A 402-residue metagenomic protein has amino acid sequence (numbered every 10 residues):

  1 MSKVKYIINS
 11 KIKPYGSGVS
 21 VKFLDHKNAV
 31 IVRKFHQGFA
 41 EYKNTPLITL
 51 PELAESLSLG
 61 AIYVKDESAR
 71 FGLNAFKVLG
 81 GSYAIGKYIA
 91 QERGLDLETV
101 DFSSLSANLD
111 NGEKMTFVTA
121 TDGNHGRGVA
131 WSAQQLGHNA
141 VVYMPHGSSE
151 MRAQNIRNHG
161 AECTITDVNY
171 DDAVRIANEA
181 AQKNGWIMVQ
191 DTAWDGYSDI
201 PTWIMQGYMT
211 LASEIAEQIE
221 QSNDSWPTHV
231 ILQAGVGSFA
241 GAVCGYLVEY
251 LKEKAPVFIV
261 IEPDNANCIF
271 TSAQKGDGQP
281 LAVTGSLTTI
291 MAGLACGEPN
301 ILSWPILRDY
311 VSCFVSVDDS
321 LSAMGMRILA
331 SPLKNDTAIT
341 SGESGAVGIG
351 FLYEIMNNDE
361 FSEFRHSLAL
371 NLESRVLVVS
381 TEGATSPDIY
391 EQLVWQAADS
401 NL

Functional and structural regions predicted by a protein language model:
M1-L402: PLP-dependent amino-acid enzyme catalytic core
